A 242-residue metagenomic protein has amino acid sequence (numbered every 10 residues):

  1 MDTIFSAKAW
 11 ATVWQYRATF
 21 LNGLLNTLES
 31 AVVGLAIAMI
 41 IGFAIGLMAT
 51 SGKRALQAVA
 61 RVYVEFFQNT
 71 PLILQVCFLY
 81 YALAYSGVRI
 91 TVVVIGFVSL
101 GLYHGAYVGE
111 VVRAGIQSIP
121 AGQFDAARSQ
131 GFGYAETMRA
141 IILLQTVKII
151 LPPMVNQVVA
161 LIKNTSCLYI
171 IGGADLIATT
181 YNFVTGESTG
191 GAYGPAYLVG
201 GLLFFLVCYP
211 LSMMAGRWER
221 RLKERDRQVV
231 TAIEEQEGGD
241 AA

Functional and structural regions predicted by a protein language model:
M1-A242: Transmembrane alpha-helices and adjacent helix-loop boundaries
